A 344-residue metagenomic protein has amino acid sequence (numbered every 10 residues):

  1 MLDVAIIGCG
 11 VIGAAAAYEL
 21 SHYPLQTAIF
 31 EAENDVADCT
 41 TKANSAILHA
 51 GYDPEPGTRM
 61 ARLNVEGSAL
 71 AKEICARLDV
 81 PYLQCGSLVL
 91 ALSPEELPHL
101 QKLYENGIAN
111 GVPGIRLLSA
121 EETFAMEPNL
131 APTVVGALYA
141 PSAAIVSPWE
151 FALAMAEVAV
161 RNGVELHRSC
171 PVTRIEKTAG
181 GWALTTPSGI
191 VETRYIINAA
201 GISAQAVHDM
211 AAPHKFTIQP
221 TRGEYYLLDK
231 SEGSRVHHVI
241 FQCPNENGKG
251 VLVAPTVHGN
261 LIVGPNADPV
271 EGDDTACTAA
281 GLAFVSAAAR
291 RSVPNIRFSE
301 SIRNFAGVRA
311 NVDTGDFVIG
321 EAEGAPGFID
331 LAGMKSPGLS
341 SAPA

Functional and structural regions predicted by a protein language model:
L2-A28: N-terminal Rossmann-like FAD-binding beta1-loop-alpha1 element of flavoenzymes
I12, D35, S203: Conserved Rossmann-like nucleotide-cofactor binding loop
A15, I175-G264, D268-T278, F284-A287 (+1 more regions): Flavin-dependent oxidoreductases
S21-A43: Glycine-rich FAD pyrophosphate-binding loop
A46-M126, V135, G250-V251: Dinucleotide-binding Rossmann-like beta1-alpha1 core, especially the glycine-rich loop that anchors the ADP
R62-V65, L90-H99, L138-E157, A276-A280 (+2 more regions): Short beta-strand to alpha-helix junction loop
L138-Y195: Helical element adjacent to the flavin cofactor pocket in flavoenzyme catalytic cores
G248, V257-H258, D273-A344: C-terminal catalytic lobe of FAD-dependent flavoproteins
